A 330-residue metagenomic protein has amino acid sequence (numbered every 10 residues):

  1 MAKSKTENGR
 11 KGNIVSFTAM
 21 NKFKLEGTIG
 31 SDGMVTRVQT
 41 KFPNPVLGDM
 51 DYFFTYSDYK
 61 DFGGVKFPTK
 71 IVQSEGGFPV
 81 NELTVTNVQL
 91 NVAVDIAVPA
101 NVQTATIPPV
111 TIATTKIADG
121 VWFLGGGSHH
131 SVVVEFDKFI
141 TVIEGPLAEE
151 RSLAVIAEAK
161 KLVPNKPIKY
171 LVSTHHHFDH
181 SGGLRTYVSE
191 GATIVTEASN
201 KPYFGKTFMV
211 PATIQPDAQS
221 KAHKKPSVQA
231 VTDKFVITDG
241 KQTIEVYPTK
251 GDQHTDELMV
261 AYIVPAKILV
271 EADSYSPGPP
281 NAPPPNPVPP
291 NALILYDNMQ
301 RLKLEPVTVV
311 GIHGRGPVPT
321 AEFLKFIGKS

Functional and structural regions predicted by a protein language model:
M1-L25, S31, N44-G48, A100-T106 (+3 more regions): Flexible, processing/modification-adjacent segments and terminal tails in exported/periplasmic/extracellular proteins
R10-A100, M259-V264, A272, P277-G278 (+1 more regions): Gly/Pro-enriched, hydrophobic low-complexity segments that function as extracytoplasmic propeptides/linkers
V72, Y296-S330: Divalent-metal (often Zn2+) His-rich catalytic cores of metallo-beta-lactamase-fold enzymes
E82-D137, F235: Zn-dependent metallo-beta-lactamase
K116-A159, L258-P277: Conserved beta-strand hairpin/beta-sheet module of binuclear metal-dependent hydrolase folds, prominently
G145-P146, H176, A192, S199-N200 (+3 more regions): Active-site metal-binding loops of divalent metal-dependent hydrolases
E150, H176-G182, K201-G205, Q253-D256 (+2 more regions): Active-site environment of divalent metal-dependent phosphoester hydrolases
E150-V195, A230, R301-V307: Active-site metal-binding motif and surrounding structural segment of the metallo-beta-lactamase
